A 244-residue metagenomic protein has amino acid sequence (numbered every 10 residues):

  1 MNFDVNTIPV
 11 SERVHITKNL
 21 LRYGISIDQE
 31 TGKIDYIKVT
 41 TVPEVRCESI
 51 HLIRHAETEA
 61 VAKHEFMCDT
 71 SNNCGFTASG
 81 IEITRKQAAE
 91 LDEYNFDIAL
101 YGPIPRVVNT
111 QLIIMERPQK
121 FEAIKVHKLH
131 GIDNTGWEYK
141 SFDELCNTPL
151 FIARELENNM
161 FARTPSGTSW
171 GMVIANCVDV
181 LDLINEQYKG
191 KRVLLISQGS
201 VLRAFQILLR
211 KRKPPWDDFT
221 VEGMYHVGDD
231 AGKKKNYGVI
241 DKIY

Functional and structural regions predicted by a protein language model:
N2-Q119, T168: Active-site-proximal alpha-helix that buttresses catalytic centers in soluble enzyme cores
N2-S49, I132-E144, E186-K191, Q206-Y244: Acidic, low-complexity terminal tails and accessory targeting/binding regions of phosphate-metabolizing enzymes
H51, I124-H127, D241: General small-molecule cofactor/ligand-binding pocket signal
A56, G199-S200: Active-site metal-binding loops of divalent metal-dependent hydrolases
E59-K63, S71-G75, E116-N176: Phosphate-handling substructures
E90, I113-R117, L183, Q187 (+1 more regions): Active-site catalytic microenvironments for nucleophilic, acid-base chemistry
E93-I98, E186-V193: Surface-exposed helix-capping loop/turn segments at secondary-structure junctions
Y101-G102, A175, I196-S197: Short beta-strand scaffold positions
